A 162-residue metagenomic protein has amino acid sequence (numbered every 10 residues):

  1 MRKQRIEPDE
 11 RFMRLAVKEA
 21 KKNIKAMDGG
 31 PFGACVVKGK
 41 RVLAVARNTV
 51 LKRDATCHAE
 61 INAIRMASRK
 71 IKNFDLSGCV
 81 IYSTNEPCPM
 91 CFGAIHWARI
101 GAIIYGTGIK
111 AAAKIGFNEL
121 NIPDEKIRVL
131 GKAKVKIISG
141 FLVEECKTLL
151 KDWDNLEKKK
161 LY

Functional and structural regions predicted by a protein language model:
M1-K25, P87, A94-Y162: Zinc-dependent deaminase
D9-E10, L51-M66: Acidic helix/loop or adjacent segment enriched in Glu/Asp that either coordinates divalent metal
A16, A20-N23, A34, A59 (+1 more regions): Small-residue (primarily alanine) positions within well-ordered alpha-helices, especially packing/interaction faces
A26-G30: A short helix-loop-beta-strand connector motif used in the catalytic cores of GNAT acetyltransferases and, in some
P31-K40: Short beta-strand scaffold segments in enzyme catalytic cores
L43-V50: Short beta->alpha transition motifs characteristic of CBS
V50, S83, T107: Residues that line or immediately flank small-molecule/substrate-binding pockets and catalytic motifs
C57, I64-A98: Helix-adjacent hinge/juxtasegments
